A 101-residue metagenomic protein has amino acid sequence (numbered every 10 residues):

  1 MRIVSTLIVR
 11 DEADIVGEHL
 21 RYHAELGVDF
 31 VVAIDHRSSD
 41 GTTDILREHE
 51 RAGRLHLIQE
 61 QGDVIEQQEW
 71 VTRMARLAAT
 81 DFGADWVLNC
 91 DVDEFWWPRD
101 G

Functional and structural regions predicted by a protein language model:
M1-R21: N-proximal low-complexity "stem/linker" segments adjacent to membrane-targeting elements
L7-V9, R37-S38, E94: Short, flexible loop/turn elements at secondary-structure junctions
R21-F30: Short, acidic, metal-binding catalytic loop of nucleotide-sugar glycosyltransferases
D29-R37, I58-Q61: Short beta-strand/loop segment that forms part of the nucleotide-sugar
G41, C90-G101: Acidic donor-binding/catalytic loop of UDP-sugar-dependent glycosyltransferases, especially processive GT2
G41-N89: Active-site-proximal specificity loops/subdomain of glycosyltransferases
